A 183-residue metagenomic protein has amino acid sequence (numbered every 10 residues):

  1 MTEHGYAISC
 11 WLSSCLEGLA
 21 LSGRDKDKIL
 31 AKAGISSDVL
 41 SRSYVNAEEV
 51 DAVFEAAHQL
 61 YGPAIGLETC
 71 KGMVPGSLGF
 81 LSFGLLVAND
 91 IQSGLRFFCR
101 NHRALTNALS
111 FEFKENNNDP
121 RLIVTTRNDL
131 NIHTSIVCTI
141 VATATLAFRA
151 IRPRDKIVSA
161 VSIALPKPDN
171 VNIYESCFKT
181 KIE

Functional and structural regions predicted by a protein language model:
M1-R121, N170: N-terminal low-complexity or simple alpha-helical regulatory segments that function as activation/interaction modules
I91-E183: Alpha-helical bundle regulatory/interaction domains
